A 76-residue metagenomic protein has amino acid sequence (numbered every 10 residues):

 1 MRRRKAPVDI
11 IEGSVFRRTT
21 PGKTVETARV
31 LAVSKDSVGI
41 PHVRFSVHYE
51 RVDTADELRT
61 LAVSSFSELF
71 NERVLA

Functional and structural regions predicted by a protein language model:
M1-I11: Mixed-charge, Lys/Arg-rich low-complexity intrinsically disordered regions
R3-K5, R18-T19, V30, V52 (+2 more regions): Positively charged, low-complexity intrinsically disordered regions
V8-I10, G22, S37-G39: A generic structural signal for short, solvent-exposed coil/turn residues that cap or connect secondary-structure
E12-T20: Tryptophan-anchored aromatic micro-motifs
V25-R59: Basic/aromatic-rich interaction segments and small domains that mediate binding to polyanionic partners
H48-A76: Intrinsically disordered, low-complexity, charged/polar segments
